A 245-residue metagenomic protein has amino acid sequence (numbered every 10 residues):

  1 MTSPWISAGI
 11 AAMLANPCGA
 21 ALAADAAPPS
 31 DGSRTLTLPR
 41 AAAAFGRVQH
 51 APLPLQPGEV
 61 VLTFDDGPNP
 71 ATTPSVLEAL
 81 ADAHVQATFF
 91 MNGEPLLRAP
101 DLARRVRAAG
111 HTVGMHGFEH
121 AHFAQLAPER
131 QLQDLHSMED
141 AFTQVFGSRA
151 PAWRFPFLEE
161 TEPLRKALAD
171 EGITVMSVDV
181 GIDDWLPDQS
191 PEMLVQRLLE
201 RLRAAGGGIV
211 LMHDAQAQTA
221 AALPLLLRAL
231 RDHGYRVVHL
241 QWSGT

Functional and structural regions predicted by a protein language model:
S3-T63, P68-D82, D101-A103, M193 (+2 more regions): N-terminal pre-catalytic segment of deacetylase/amide-hydrolase enzymes
P28-A42, M91, F123-P128, L186-S190: Acidic/histidine-rich helix-loop elements that form or flank divalent-metal/phosphate-binding sites at the catalytic
L53, V76-H84, L96-H116, L168-E171 (+1 more regions): Acidic (Asp/Glu)-rich catalytic clusters
L55-P57, S148, A205: Short, flexible coil/linker segments at domain boundaries that flank nucleotide/cofactor-interacting
V60-T63, A87-M91, T112-M115, P151-R154 (+3 more regions): Structural recognition of the beta-strand scaffold that forms the well-ordered cores of secreted hydrolase catalytic
D66-P70, E94-L97, V113, E119-H122 (+5 more regions): Solvent-exposed loop/turn segments at secondary-structure junctions within structured extracellular/periplasmic domains
T72, A121-F146, E159-G206, T219-A222: Alpha-helical scaffold elements lining the catalytic groove of polysaccharide deacetylases
R203-Q241: Catalytic grooves of carbohydrate-active enzymes
